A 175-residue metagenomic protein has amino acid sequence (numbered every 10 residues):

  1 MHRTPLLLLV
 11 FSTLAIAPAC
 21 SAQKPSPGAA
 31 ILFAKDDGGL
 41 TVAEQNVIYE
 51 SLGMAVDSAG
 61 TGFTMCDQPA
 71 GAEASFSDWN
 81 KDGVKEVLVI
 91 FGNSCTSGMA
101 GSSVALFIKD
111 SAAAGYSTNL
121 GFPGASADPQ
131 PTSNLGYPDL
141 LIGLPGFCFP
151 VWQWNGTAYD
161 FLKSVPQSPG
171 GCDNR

Functional and structural regions predicted by a protein language model:
M1-L7: Bacterial N-terminal signal peptides that target proteins for export
L8-A17: Bacterial N-terminal signal peptides
C20-I48, P129-R175: Acidic, small-residue rich beta-repeat scaffolds with periodic aromatic anchors
G60-E73, T118-P129, G171-N174: Repeat-based blade/solenoid architectures
N80-G92, N134-G143: Acidic/hydrophobic-patterned starts of short beta strands in beta-sheet-rich repeat architectures
N93-T96, F147: Short glycine/acidic-enriched loop and turn motifs that connect beta-strands
S97-S102: Short, solvent-exposed loop/turn segments at conserved positions within beta-propeller repeat blades
A105-K109: Beta-propeller blade signature
